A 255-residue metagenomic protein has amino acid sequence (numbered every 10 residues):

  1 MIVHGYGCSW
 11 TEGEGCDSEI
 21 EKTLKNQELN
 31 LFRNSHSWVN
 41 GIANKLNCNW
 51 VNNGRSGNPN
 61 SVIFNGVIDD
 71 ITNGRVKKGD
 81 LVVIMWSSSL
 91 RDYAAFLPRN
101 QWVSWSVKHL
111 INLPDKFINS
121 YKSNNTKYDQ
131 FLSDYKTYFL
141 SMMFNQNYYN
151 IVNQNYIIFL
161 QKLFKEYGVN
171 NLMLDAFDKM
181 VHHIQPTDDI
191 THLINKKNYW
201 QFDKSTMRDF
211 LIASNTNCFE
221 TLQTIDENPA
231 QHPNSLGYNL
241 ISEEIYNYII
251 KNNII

Functional and structural regions predicted by a protein language model:
M1-V62, L240: Serine-esterase "nucleophile elbow" of acetyl-processing enzymes
N65: Short acidic (Asp/Glu) patches
I68-I255: Alpha-helical cap/lid subdomain in secreted, periplasmic, or secretory-pathway luminal O-acyl-processing enzymes
